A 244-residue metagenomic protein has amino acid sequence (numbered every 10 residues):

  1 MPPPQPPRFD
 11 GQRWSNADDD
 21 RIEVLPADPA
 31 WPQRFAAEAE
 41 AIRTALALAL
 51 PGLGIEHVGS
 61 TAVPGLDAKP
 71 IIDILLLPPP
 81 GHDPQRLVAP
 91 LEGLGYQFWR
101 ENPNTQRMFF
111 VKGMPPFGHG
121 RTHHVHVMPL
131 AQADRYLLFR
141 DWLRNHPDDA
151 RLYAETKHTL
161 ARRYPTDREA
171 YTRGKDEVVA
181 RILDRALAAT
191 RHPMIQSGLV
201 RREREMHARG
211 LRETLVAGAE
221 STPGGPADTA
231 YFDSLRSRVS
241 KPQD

Functional and structural regions predicted by a protein language model:
M1-E56, A180, R191: Helical scaffold of the NTase/Pol beta-like nucleotidyltransferase catalytic core
P26-I42, P78-G113: Metal-dependent nucleotidyltransferase catalytic core
I42-D83: Active-site nucleotide-donor binding segment shared across nucleotidyl transfer reactions
L50-L53, D67-I71, R86, L91 (+2 more regions): Short connector loops at helix/strand junctions that flank enzyme active sites, especially segments positioning acidic
E101-K157: Conserved, surface-exposed functional patches that form binding/active-site neighborhoods
A154-T166, R212-E220: Short helix/strand-capping connector loops at secondary-structure junctions
R162-L199: Charged phosphate-binding loop/patch that engages nucleotide di/tri-phosphates or the phosphate backbone of nucleic
Q196-D244: Small, basic N-terminal interaction modules of short regulatory proteins
